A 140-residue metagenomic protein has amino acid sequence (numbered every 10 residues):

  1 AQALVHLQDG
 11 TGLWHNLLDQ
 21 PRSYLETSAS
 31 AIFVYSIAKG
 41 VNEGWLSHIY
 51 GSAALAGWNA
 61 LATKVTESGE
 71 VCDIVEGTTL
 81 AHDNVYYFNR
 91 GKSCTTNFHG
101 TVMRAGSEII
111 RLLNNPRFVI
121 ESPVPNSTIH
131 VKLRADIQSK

Functional and structural regions predicted by a protein language model:
A1-L17: Oxyanion-binding "anion nests"
D9, P21, G69: Extracellular glycan-interacting surfaces
G12-R22, N84-N89: Acidic/His metal-coordination segments adjacent to aromatic residues that form catalytic metal sites in metalloenzymes
L25, A29-H130, R134: CBM-like carbohydrate-recognition segments
A135-S139: Short, intrinsically disordered C-terminal tails of secreted or membrane-associated proteins
